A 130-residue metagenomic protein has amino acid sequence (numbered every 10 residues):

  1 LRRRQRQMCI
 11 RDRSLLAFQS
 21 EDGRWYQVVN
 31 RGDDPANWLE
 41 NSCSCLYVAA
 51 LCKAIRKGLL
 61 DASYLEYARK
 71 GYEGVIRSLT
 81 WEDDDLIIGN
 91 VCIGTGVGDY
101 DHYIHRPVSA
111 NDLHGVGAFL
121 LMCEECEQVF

Functional and structural regions predicted by a protein language model:
L1-I10: Single conserved hydrophobic/aromatic residue that forms the stacking wall/gate of nucleotide- or nucleobase-binding
R4, D33-S44: Short, surface-exposed loop/turn motifs that are enriched in glycine and acidic residues and include a nearby proline
R11-D12, K70: Conserved active-site loop region of the serine DD-peptidase/beta-lactamase
S14-L16: Conserved ATP-utilizing enzyme core subdomain
F18-G23: C-terminal ends of transmembrane alpha-helices and the immediately adjacent extracellular/lumenal or cytosolic loop
Y26-D33: Short linear capping/connector segments at secondary-structure termini
L39, C43, V48-F130: CBM-like carbohydrate-recognition segments
